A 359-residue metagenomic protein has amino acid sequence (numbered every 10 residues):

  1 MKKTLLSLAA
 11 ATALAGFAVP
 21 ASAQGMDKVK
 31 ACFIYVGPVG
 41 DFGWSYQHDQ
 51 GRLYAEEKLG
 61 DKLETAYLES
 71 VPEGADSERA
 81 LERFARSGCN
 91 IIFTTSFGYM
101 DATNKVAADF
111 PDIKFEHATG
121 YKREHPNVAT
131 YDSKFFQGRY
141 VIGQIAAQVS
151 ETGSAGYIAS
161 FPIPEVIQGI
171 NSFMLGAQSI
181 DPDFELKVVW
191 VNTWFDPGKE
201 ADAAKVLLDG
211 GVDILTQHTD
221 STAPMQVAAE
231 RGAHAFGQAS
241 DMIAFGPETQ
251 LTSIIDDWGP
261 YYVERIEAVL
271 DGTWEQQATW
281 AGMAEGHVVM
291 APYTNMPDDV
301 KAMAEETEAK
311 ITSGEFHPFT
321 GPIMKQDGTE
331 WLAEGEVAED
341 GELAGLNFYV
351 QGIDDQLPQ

Functional and structural regions predicted by a protein language model:
M1-A23: Gram-negative bacterial Sec-dependent N-terminal signal peptides
Q24-Q359: A residue-level marker of the well-folded mature domains of exported/periplasmic proteins
